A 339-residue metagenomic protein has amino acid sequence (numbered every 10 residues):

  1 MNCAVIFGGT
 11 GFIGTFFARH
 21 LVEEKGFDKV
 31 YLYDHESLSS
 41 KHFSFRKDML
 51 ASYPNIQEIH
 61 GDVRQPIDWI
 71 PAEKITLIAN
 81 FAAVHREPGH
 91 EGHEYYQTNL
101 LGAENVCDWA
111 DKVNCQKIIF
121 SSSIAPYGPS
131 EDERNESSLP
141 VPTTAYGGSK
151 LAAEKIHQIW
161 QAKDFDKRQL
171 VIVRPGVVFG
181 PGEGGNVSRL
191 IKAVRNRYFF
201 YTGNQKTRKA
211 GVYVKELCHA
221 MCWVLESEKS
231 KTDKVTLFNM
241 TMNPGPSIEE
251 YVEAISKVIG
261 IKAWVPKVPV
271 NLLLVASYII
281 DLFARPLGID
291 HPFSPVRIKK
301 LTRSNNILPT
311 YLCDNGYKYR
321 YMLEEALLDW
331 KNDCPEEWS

Functional and structural regions predicted by a protein language model:
A4-E24: N-terminal Rossmann NAD(P)H-binding glycine-rich loop of SDR-like oxidoreductase domains
Q57-L101, W109: NAD(P)H-binding glycine-rich loop region in Rossmannoid oxidoreductase-like domains and their noncatalytic homologs
Q97, L101, E131-F179, E183 (+1 more regions): Catalytic helix-loop patch of NAD(P)-dependent Rossmann-fold dehydrogenases
N105-A145: Conserved Rossmann-fold NAD(P)-dependent oxidoreductase catalytic core, especially the SDR/UDP-sugar
E183-R189, G203-E226, V235-T236: Substrate-positioning beta->alpha
V214, E253, A276-K318: Conserved C-terminal active-site "lid" loop/helix of NAD(P)H-dependent oxidoreductases that clamps the redox cofactor
S227-P292, L328-S339: Mid/C-terminal beta-alpha module of Rossmann-like enzyme folds, strongest in SDR-family dehydrogenases/epimerases
I307-D314, K318-S339: Amphipathic terminal alpha-helices
